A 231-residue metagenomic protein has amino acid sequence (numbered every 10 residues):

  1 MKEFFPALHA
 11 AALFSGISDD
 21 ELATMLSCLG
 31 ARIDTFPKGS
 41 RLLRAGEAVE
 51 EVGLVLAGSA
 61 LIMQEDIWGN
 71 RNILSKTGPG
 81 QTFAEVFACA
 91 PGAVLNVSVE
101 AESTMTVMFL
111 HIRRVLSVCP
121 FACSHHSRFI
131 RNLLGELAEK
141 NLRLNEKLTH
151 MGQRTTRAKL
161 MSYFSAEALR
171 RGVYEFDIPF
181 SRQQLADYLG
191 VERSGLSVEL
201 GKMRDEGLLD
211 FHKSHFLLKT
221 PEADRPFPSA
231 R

Functional and structural regions predicted by a protein language model:
M1-K38, F87-A90: Cyclic nucleotide-binding regulatory module and flanking cytosolic helices
C28-L29, E47-V49: Short, small/polar residue-rich loop motifs at catalytic or cofactor-binding pockets
G39, E50-M63, G78-G80: Glycine- and acidic-residue-biased ligand/ion/polar-headgroup-sensing regions
R41-E47: Short phosphate-coordinating micro-motif centered on Lys-Gly-acidic
I73-R131: Cyclic-nucleotide recognition modules
N96-V97, S117-S124, R143-G152, R170-V173: Short helix-to-loop capping/linker segments positioned immediately adjacent to catalytic or ligand/cofactor-binding
S127-I130, L134-L144: Long, hydrophobic or amphipathic alpha-helical segments
R154-K159, Y163-R231: Phosphate-/nucleic-acid-contacting segments
